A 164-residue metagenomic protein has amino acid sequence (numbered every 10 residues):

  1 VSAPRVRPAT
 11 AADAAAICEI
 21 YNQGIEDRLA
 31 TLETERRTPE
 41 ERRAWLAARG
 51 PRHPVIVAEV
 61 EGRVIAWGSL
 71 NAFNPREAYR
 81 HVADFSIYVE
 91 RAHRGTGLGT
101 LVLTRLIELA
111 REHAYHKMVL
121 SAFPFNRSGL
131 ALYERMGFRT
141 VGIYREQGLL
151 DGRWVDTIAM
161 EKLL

Functional and structural regions predicted by a protein language model:
V1-A12: Conserved N-terminal entry element of GNAT/NAT acetyltransferase domains
P4, R63-W67, V155: Glycine-rich phosphate/pyrophosphate-binding loop shared by adenosine-nucleotide-utilizing enzymes
A14, C18-W45: Conserved GNAT-fold acetyl-CoA-binding loop/helix
T34-A92, L103-T104, L109, L163-L164: Acetyl-CoA-dependent GNAT
R94, L120-L130, Q147-D151: Conserved beta-strand-loop-alpha-helix junction that forms the acyl-donor binding cleft
G95-E108, L130-R135: Conserved acetyl-CoA-binding loop-helix of GNAT-fold acetyltransferases
A110-A122: Conserved GNAT acetyl-CoA-binding A-motif
E134-Y144: Conserved acetyl-CoA-binding loop of GNAT-fold acetyltransferases
